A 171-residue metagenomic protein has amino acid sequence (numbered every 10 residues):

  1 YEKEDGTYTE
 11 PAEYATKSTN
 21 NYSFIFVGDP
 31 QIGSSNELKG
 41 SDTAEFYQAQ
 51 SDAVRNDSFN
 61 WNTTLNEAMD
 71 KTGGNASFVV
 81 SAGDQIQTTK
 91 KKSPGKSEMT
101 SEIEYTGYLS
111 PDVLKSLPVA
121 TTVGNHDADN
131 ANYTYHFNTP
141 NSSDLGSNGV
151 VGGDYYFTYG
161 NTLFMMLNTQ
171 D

Functional and structural regions predicted by a protein language model:
K3-S93: N-terminal active-site segment of His-dependent metallophosphoesterases
G6-E10, A44, Q48-S51, K92-D171: Extended active-site neighborhood of metal-dependent phosphoesterases/phosphodiesterases
